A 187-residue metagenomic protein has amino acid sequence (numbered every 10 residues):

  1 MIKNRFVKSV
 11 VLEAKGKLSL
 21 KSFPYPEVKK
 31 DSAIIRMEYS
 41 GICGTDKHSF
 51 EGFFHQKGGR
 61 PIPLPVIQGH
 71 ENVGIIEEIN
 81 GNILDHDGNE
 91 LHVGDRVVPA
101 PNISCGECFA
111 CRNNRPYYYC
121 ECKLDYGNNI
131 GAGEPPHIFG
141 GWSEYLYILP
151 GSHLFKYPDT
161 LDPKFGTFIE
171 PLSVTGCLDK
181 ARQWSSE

Functional and structural regions predicted by a protein language model:
K3-V10: Short structural boundary motif marking the start of a folded domain
A14-G16, K29: Residue-level recognition of beta-strand termini and adjacent short loop/turns
G16-L20, G44-T45: Short N-terminal binding/cap micro-motifs at the start of the first secondary-structure element
P24-S40, H55-R112, S152, P158-T160: Glycine-rich beta-strand-centered segment in the early N-terminal region that forms part of a ligand/cofactor-binding
T45-E51: Cytochrome P450 core scaffold surrounding the K-helix E-X-X-R motif and the conserved "meander" helix-loop region
H48, H70, C177: Histidine-centered active-site/metal-ligand motif
C105-E187: NAD(P)H dinucleotide-binding glycine-rich loop of Rossmann-like/cofactor-binding domains, especially the beta1-alpha1
